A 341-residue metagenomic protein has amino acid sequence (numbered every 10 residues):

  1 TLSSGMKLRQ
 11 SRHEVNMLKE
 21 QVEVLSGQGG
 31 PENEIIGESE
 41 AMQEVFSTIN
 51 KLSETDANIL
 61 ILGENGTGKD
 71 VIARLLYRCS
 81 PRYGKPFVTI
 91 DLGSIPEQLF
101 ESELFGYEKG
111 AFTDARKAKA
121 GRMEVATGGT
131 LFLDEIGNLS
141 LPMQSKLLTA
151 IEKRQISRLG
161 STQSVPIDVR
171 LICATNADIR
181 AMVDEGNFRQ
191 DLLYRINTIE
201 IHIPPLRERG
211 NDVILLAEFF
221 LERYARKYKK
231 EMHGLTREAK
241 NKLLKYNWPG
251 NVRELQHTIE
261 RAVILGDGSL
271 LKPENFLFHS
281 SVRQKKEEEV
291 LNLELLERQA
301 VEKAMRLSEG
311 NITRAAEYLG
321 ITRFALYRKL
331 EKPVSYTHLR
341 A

Functional and structural regions predicted by a protein language model:
T1-E64, S281: Flexible nucleotide-interacting loop at or near the entrance of a catalytic core
T1-H13, M17-E20, V24, S47 (+8 more regions): CheY-like receiver
Q10-H13, E38-A41, S80-K85, G160-R170 (+2 more regions): Nucleotide-binding/hydrolysis machinery
E34, S47-D114, E124-S140, P205-G210 (+1 more regions): Conserved post-Walker A coupling segment in P-loop NTPases
V45, T67, I90, L104 (+13 more regions): Conserved RecA-like P-loop NTPase ATPase core
L75, S102, E135, K146 (+2 more regions): The short alpha-helix immediately C-terminal to the Walker A/P-loop
S145-P166: Conserved catalytic/switch belt of AAA+ P-loop NTPases
E288-R340: Bacterial C-terminal helix-turn-helix
